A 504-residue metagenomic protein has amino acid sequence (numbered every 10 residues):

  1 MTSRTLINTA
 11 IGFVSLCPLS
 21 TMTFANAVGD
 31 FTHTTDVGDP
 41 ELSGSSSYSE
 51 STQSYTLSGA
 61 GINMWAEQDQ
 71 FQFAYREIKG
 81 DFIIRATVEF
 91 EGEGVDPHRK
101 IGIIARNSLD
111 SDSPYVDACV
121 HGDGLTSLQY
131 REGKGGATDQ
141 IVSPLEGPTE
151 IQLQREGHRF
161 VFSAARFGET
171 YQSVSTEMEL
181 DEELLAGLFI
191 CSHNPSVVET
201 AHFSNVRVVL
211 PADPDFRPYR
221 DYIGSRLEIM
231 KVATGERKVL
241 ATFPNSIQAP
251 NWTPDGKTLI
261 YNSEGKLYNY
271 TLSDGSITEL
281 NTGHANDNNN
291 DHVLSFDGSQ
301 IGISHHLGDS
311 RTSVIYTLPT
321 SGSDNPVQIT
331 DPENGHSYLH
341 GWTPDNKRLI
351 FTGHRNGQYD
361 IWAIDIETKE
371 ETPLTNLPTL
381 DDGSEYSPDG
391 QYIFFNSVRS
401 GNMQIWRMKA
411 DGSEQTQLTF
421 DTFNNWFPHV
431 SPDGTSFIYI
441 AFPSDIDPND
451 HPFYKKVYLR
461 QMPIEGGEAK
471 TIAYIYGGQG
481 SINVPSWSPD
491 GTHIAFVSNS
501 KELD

Functional and structural regions predicted by a protein language model:
T2-I11: Bacterial N-terminal signal peptides that target proteins for export
I7, M22-F24, G466: Short, intrinsically disordered, low-complexity terminal segments
A10-T21: Bacterial N-terminal signal peptides
G12, D30, S58, M64-A66 (+12 more regions): Preference for short coil/turn "hinge" residues that link or interrupt alpha-helices
M22, A74, I78, V95 (+3 more regions): Generic, well-ordered alpha-helical segments
N26-D215: Extracellular glycan-recognition regions
A212-D504: Sequence signature of WD/YWTD-type beta-propeller architectures
